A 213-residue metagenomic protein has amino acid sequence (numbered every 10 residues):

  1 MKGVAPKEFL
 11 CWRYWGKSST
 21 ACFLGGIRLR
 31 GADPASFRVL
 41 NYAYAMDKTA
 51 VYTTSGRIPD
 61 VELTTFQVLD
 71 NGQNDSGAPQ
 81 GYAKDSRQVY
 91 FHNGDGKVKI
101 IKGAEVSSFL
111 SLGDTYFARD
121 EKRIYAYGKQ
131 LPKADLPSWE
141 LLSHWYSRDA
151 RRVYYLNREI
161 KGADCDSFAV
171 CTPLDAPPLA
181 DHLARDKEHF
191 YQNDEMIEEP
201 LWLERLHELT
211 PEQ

Functional and structural regions predicted by a protein language model:
M1-Q213: Non-catalytic tandem-repeat scaffold regions and their flanking low-complexity/translocation tails
